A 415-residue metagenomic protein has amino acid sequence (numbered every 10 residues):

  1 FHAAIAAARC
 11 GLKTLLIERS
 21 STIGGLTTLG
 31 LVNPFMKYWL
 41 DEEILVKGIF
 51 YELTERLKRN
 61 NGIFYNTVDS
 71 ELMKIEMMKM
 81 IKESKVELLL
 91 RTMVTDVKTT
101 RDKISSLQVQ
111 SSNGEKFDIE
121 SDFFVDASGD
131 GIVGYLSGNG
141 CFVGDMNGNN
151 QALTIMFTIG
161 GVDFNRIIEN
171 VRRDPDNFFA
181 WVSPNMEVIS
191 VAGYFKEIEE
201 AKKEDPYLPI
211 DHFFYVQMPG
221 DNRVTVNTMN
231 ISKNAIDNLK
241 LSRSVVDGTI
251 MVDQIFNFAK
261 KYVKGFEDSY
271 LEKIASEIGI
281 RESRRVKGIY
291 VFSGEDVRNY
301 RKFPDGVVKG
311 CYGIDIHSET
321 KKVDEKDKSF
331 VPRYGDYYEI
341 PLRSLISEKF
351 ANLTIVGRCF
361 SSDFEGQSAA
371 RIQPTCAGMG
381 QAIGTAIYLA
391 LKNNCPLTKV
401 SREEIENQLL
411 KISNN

Functional and structural regions predicted by a protein language model:
F1-A4, I387: Generic hydrophobic/aromatic pocket-lining and core-packing "Φ" positions
H2, G11, F124: N-terminal glycine-/serine-/threonine-rich phosphate-binding loop
H2, Q108-V109, A127: Mobile amphipathic helical/loop "lid" adjacent to a hydrophobic cofactor/ligand pocket
A6, L12-K13, E18-K103, Q151-A152 (+3 more regions): Conserved N-terminal/central alpha/beta ligand/cofactor-binding core
R9, L107, G138: Short, surface-exposed basic-aromatic patches at helix termini and helix-loop junctions that form
L26, E115-F123, A127-N415: Flavin (FAD/FMN)-binding glycine-rich loop and adjacent Rossmann-like elements that form
K98-D118: Conserved beta-strand-loop-beta-strand element in the redox core of flavoprotein oxidoreductases
